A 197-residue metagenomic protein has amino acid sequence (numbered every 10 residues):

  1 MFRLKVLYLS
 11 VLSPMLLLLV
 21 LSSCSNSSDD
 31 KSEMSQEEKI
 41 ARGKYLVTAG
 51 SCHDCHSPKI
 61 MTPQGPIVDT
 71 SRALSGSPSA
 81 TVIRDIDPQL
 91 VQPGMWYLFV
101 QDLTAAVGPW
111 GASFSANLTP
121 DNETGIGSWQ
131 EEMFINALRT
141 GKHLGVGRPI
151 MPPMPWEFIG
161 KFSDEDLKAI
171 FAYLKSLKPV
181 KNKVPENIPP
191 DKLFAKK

Functional and structural regions predicted by a protein language model:
M1-L12: Bacterial N-terminal signal peptides that target proteins for export
V20-S23: C-terminal motif of bacterial Sec signal peptides marking the signal peptidase cleavage site
S28-T48, I60-Q64, V82-D85, T124-I126: Electrostatic cytochrome c docking/interface patches
K39-R42, S51, F114, Q130 (+2 more regions): Stable alpha-helical elements in mature extracytoplasmic
G43, A49-K59, F134, I170 (+1 more regions): The canonical Cys-X-X-Cys-His
S57-S113, H143-K197: Flexible coil segments in periplasmic/lumen-exposed cytochrome c-class electron-transfer proteins
W110-S128: Mid-length scaffold segments of soluble, non-membrane domains
N136-L144: Glycine-rich, acidic and aromatic/proline-enriched surface loops and short helix-turn segments that act as binding
